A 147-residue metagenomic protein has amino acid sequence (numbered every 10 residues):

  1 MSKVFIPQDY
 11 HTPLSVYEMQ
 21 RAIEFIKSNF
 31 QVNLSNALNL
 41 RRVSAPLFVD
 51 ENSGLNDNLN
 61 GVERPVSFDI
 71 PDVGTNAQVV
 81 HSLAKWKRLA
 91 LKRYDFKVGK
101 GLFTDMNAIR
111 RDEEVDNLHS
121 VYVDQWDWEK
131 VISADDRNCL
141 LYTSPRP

Functional and structural regions predicted by a protein language model:
S2-H119, D127-E129: Class II aminoacyl-tRNA synthetase-like tRNA-binding/catalytic domains
D124-D136: Short acidic, glycine/Ser/Thr-rich loop/turn "cap" segments at secondary-structure junctions
Y142-P147: Conserved small/polar residues in nucleotide/adenosyl-binding loops
